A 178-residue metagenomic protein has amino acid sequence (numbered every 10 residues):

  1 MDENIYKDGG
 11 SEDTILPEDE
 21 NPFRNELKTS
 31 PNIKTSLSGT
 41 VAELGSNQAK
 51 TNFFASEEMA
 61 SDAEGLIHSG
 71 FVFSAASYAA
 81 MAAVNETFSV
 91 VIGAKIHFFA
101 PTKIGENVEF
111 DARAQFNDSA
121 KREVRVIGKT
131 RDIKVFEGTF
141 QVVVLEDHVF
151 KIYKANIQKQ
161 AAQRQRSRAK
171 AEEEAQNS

Functional and structural regions predicted by a protein language model:
M1-E20, F88, K103-I104, Q115-S178: HotDog/MaoC-like acyl-thioester-processing domains
D19-L27, P31-K34, N107-E109: Short Pro/Gly-enriched beta-strand edge/turn motifs at strand-loop
T29-I67: Catalytic strand-loop segment that frames the active site of acyl-thioester-processing enzymes
T35-L37, N47-A49, V90-A94, E106-V108 (+2 more regions): A generic structural signal for short beta-strands and their flanking turns/coil linkers
A42-L44, R113-N117: Short beta-strand micro-motifs enriched in acidic
T51, A94-F98, A112, V126 (+1 more regions): A structural signal for short, well-ordered beta-strand segments
A63-F73, S77, M81, G93: Compact, glycine-rich, soluble single-domain proteins
Y78-E109, A114: Hydrophobic beta-strand-centered segment that forms part of the acyl-chain substrate-binding groove
